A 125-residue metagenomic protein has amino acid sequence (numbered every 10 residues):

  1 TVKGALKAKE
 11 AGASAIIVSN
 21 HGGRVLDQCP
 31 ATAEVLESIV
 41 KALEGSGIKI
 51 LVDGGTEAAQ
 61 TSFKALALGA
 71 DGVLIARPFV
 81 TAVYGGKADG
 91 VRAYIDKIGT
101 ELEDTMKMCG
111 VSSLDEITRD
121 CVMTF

Functional and structural regions predicted by a protein language model:
T1-V52, A59-V83, T100, L114-I117 (+1 more regions): Alpha/beta enzyme core
G54-G55, I95: Charged, low-complexity surface patches
D71, K87-D115, V122: Internal helix-turn-beta structural module
